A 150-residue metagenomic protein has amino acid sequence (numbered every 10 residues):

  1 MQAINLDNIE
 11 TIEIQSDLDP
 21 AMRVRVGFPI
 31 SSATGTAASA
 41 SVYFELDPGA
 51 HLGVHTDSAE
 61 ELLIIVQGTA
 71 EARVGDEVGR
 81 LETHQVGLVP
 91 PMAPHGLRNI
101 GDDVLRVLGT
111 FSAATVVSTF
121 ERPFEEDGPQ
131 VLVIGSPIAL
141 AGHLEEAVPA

Functional and structural regions predicted by a protein language model:
M1-A38, T119-A150: A short, N-terminal "cap"/entry segment at the start of jelly-roll beta-barrel domains of the cupin/DSBH fold
V26-F28, V42-D57: Conserved short histidine dyad/triad with adjacent acidic residue
S41-E45, L62, V86-L88: Conserved hydrophobic/aromatic beta-strand scaffold that supports enzyme active sites
P48-A50, S58-A59, E77, A93-P94 (+1 more regions): A generic "binding-loop/recognition-motif" signal
L52-V54, A72-R73, V89, H95-G101: Short beta-strand His + acidic residue motifs that chelate non-heme Fe in jelly-roll/DSBH and cupin folds
E60-E61, I65-A70: Glycine- and acidic-residue-biased ligand/ion/polar-headgroup-sensing regions
D76-P91: Short acidic-glycine-tyrosine-enriched beta hairpin
L88, D103-T119: A short hydrophobic beta-strand segment most commonly corresponding to one strand of the jelly-roll/cupin
